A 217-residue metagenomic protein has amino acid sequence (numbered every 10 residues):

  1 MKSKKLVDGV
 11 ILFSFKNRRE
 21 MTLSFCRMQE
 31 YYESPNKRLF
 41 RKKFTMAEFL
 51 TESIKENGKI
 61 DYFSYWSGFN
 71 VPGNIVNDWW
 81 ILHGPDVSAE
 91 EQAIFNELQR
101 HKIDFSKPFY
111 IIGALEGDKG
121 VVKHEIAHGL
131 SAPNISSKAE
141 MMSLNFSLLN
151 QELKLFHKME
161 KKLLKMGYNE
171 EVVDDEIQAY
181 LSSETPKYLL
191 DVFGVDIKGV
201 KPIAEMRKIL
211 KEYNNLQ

Functional and structural regions predicted by a protein language model:
M1-Y110, L216-Q217: A metal-dependent hydrolase signature that marks the N-terminal structural subdomain at the beginning of catalytic folds
I11, F95-I111, F146-Q217: Metalloprotease/metallohydrolase-associated module, dominated by Zn2+-dependent proteases
Y32-S34, G129-S131, D191, G199: Short, low-complexity, polar/charged sequence segments that are solvent-exposed and flexible
K59-D61, K123, S182: Acidic interaction surfaces
F109-K123: Short pre-active-site segment immediately N-terminal to the catalytic Zn-binding motif
G120-P133: Active-site recognition of the HExxH zinc-binding catalytic motif
A132, S136, S182-T185: Glycine-rich, acidic and aromatic/proline-enriched surface loops and short helix-turn segments that act as binding
S136-S147: Short acidic alpha-helical/loop segments enriched in Asp/Glu that coordinate divalent cations
